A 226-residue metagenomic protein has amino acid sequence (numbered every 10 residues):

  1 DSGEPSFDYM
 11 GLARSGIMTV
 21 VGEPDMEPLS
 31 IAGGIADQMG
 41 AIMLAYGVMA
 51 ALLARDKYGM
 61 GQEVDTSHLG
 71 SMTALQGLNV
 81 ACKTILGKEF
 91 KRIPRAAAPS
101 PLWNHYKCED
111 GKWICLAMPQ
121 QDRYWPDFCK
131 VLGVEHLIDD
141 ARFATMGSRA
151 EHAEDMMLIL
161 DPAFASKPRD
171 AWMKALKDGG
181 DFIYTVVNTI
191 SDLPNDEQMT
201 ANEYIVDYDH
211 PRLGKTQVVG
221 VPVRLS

Functional and structural regions predicted by a protein language model:
D1, I17, Y106, L137-I138 (+3 more regions): Short clusters of hydrophobic/aromatic residues that line enzyme substrate/ligand-binding pockets
D1-P119: Active-site-adjacent "lid/gating" segments in soluble enzymes
M72, H152, D192-D196: Beta-rich nucleic-acid/ligand-interaction surfaces
L75-N79, T185, A201-N202: Secretory-pathway/luminal and periplasmic proteins that interact with or process carbohydrate-rich
F90-K91, K107-E109, S191-S226: Terminal low-complexity tails and localization/encapsulation signals of metabolic enzymes
L102-G180, Y184, E197: Aromatic-enriched alpha-helical interface/lid elements that frame and gate functional surfaces
